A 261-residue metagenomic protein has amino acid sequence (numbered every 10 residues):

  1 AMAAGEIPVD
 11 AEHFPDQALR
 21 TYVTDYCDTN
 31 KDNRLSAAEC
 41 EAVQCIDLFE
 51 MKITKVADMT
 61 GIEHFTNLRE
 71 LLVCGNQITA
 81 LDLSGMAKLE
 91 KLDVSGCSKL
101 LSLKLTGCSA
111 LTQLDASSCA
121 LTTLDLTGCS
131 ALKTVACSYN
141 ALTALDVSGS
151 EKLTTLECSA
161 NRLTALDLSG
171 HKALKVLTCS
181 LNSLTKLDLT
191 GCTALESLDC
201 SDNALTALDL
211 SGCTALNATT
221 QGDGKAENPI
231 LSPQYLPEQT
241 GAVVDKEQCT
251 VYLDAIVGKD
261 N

Functional and structural regions predicted by a protein language model:
A1-L72, Q77, A87, S109 (+4 more regions): N-terminal capping/linker segments that flank leucine-rich repeat
C45-A57, N67-I78, K88, D93-K99 (+9 more regions): Concave beta-strand-loop units of leucine-rich repeat
D58-H64, D82-G85, D93, K104-G107 (+5 more regions): C-terminal per-repeat helix/turn "cap" of leucine-rich repeat
